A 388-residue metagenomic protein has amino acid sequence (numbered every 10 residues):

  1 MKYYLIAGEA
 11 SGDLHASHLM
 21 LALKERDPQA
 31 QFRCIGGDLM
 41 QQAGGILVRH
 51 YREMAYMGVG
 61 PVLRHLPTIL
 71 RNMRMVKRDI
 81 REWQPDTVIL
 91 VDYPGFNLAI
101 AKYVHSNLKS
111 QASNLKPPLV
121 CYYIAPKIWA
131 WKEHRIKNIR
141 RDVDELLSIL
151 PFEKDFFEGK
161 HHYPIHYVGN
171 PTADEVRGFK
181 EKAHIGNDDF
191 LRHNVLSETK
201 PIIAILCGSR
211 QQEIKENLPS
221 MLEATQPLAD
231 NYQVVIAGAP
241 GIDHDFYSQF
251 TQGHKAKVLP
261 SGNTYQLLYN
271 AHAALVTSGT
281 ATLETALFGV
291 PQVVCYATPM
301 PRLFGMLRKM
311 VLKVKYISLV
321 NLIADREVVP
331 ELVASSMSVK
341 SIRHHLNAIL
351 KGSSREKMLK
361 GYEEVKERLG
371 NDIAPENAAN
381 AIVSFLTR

Functional and structural regions predicted by a protein language model:
M1-R388: Nucleotide-activated sugar donor-binding and catalytic core shared by glycosyltransferases and related lipid-linked
